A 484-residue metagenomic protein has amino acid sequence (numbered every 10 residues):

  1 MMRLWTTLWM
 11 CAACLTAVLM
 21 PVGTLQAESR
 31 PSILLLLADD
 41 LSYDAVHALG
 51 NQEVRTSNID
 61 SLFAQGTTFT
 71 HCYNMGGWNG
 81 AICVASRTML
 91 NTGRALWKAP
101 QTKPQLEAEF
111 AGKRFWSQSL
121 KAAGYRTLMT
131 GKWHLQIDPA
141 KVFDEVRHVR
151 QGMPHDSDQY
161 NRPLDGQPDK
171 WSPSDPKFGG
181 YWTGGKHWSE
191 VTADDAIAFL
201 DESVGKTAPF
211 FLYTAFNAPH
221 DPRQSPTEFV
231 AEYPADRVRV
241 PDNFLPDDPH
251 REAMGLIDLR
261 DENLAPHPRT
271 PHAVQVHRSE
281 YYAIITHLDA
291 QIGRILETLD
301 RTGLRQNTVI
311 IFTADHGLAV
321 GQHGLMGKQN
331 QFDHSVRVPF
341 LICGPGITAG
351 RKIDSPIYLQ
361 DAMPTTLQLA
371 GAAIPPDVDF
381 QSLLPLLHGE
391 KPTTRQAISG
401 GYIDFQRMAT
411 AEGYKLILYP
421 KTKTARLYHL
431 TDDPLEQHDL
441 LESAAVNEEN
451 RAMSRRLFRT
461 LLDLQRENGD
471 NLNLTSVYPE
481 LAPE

Functional and structural regions predicted by a protein language model:
M1-W5: Positively charged n-region of N-terminal signal peptides that target proteins for export
T7-P21: Bacterial N-terminal signal peptides
L25-P420, T424-A425, P434-R459, N473-E484: Formylglycine-dependent sulfatase
H429: Charged substrate-recognition surface patches at the periphery of nucleic-acid/ligand-binding domains
L462: Sequence context surrounding c-type heme c attachment/ligation sites in exported
R466-N471: C-terminal "closing" transmembrane helix and its immediate cytosolic amphipathic cap in multi-pass membrane proteins
